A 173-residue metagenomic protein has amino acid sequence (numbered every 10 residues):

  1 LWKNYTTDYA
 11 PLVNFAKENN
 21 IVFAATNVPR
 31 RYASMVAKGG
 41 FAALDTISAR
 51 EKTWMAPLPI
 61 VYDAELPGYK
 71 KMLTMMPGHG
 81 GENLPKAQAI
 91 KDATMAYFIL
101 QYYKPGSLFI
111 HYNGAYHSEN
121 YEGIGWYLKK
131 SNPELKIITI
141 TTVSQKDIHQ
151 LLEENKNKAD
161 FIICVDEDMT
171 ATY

Functional and structural regions predicted by a protein language model:
L1-Y173: Compositional signal for N-terminal targeting/processing segments
